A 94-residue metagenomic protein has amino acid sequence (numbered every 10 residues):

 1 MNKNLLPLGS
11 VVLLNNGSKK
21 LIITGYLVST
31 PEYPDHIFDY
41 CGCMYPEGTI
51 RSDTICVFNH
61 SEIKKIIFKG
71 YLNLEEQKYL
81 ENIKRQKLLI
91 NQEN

Functional and structural regions predicted by a protein language model:
K3-L6: Short, well-ordered loop/turn sites that connect or cap secondary structure elements
K19, D39-C41: A generic structural signal for short beta-strands and their flanking turns/coil linkers
K19-S29: Short beta-strand-centered aromatic/proline hotspots
S29-F38: Short, solvent-exposed secondary-structure boundary/capping segments
C41-N94: Intrinsically disordered, low-complexity, charged/polar segments
